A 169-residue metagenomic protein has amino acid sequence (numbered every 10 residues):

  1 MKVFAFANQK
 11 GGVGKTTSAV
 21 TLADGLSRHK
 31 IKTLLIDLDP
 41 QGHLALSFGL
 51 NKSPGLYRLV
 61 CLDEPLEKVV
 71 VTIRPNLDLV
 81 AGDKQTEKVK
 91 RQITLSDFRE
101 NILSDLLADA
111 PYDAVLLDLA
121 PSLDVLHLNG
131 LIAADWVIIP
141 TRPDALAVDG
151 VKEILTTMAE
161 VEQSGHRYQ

Functional and structural regions predicted by a protein language model:
M1-Q169: P-loop NTP-binding core
